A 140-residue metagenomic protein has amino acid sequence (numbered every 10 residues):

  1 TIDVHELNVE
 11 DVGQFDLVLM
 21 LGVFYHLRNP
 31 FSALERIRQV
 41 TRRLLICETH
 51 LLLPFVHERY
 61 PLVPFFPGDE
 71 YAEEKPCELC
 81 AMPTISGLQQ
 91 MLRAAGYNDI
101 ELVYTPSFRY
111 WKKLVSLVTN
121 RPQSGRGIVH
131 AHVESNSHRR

Functional and structural regions predicted by a protein language model:
V4-F15, L19-M20, R28-R139: S-adenosyl-L-methionine-dependent methyltransferase catalytic module, highlighting the catalytic core
F24: Conserved SAM-binding site of S-adenosyl-L-methionine-dependent methyltransferases, i.e., the hydrophobic residues
